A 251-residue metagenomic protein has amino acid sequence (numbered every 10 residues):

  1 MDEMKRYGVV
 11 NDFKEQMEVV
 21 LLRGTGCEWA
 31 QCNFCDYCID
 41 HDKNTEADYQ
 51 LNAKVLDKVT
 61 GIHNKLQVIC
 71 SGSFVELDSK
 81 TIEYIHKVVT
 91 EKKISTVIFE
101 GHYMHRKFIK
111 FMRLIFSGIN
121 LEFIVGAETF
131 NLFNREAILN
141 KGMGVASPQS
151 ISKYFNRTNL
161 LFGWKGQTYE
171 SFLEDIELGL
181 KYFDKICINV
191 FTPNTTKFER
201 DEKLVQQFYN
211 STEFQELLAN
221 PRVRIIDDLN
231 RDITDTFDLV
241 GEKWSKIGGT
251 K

Functional and structural regions predicted by a protein language model:
M1-V9, T90, T192, E199-K251: C-terminal accessory extensions appended to soluble enzyme cores
M4-Q50: Canonical Radical SAM [4Fe-4S] cluster-binding loop centered on the CxxxCxxC motif and its immediate flanking residues
Y37-N52, V59-S79, V89-K107, N120-A146 (+2 more regions): Core AdoMet radical
N44-E46, S79-K80, A137-L139, Y169-E170 (+1 more regions): Short, flexible/disordered intra-domain loops and linkers
L77-H86, R106-F116, E170-F172: Distinct, well-ordered alpha-helical segments
T81-V89, T168-I188, F237-K251: Short, electropositive alpha-helical surface patch
H86-T90, M112-S117, P148-K153, Q215-L218: Surface-exposed amphipathic alpha-helices with a cationic face
M143-R200, Y209-D232: Conserved C-terminal portion of the radical SAM core fold that forms the substrate/S-adenosylmethionine-binding
